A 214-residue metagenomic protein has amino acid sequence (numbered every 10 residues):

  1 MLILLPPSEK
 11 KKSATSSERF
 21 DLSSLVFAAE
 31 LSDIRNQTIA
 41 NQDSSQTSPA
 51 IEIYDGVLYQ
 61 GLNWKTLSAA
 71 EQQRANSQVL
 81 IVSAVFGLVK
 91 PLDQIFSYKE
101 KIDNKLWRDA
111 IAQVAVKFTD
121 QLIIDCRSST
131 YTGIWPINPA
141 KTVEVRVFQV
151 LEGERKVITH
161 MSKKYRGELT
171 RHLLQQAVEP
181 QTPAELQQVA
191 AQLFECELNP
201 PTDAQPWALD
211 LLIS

Functional and structural regions predicted by a protein language model:
M1-E100: Near-N-terminal "mature-domain entry" segment
W64-S214: Internal, well-folded beta-alpha domain core
